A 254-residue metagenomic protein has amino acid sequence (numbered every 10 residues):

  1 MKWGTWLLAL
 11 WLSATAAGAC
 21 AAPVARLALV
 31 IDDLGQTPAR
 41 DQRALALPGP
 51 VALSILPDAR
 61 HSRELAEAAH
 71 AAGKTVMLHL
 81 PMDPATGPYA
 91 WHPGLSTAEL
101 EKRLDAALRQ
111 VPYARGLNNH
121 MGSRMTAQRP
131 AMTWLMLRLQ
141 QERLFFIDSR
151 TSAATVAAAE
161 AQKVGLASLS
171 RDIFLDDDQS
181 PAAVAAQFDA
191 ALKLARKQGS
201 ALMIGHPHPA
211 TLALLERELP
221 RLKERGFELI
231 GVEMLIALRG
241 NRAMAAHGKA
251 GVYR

Functional and structural regions predicted by a protein language model:
G4-L7, C20-R254: Catalytic-site microenvironment of enzymes that process N-acetyl-hexosamine-containing cell-wall polysaccharides
L12-A17: N-terminal signal peptide c-region/cleavage motif recognized by signal peptidases
